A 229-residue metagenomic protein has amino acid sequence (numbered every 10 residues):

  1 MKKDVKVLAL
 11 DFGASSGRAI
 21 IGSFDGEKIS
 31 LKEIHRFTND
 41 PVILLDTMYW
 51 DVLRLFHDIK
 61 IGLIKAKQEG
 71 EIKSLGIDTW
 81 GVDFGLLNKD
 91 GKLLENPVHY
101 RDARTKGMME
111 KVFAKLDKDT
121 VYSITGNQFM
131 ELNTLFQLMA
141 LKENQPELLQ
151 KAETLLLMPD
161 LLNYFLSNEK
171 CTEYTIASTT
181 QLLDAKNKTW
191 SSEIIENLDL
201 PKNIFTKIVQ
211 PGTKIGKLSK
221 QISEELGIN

Functional and structural regions predicted by a protein language model:
M1-E95, S123, T206, S223-N229: N-terminal glycine/serine-rich phosphate-binding loop of ATP-dependent small-molecule kinases, especially carbohydrate
F12-A14, V121-N229: Gly/Ser/Thr-rich active-site cleft segment
E27-K28, G70, L116-D119, P146-K151: Short, glycine- and charge-enriched coil/turn segments that flank and shape catalytic ligand pockets
V98: Surface "functional belts" at beta-alpha junctions
D102: Carbohydrate-associated surface elements
K106-D117: Hinge/lid segment of periplasmic solute-binding proteins
